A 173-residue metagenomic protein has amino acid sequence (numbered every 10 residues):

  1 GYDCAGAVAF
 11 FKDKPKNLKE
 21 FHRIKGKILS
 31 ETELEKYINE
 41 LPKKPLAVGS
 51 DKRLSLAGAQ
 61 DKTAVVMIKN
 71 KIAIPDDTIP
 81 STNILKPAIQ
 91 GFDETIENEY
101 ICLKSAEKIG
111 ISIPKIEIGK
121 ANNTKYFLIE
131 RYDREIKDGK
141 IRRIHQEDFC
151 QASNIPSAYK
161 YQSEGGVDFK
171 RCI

Functional and structural regions predicted by a protein language model:
G1-I173: Phosphate/dinucleotide-binding and metal-coordinating scaffold of catalytic cores in nucleotide-dependent enzymes
